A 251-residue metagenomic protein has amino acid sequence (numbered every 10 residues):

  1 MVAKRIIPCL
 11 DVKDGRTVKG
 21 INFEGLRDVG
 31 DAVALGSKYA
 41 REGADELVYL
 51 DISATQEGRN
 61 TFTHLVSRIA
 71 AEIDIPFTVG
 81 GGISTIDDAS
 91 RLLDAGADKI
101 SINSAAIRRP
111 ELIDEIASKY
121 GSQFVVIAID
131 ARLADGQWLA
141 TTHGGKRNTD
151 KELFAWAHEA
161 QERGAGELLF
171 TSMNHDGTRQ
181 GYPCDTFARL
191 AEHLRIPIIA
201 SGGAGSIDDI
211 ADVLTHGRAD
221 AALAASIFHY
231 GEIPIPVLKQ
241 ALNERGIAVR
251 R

Functional and structural regions predicted by a protein language model:
R5-C9, E46, D74-T78, K99-S101 (+4 more regions): Structural preference for beta-strand elements that scaffold enzyme active sites
D11, Y39, L47, V79 (+6 more regions): Conserved, mostly hydrophobic/aromatic
V12-D14, V18-K19, D98-F170, N174-D176: Conserved anion-binding
E46-H64, S104, L169-G181: Glycine-rich, proline-tolerant flexible connector loops at the mouths of alpha/beta enzymes
S53, F62-Y120: Glycine/small-residue-rich loop that forms an oxyanion/phosphate-binding "nest" at active or ligand-binding sites
E57-T78, D114-D130, Q180-A200, A204-G205 (+1 more regions): Alpha-helix-loop-beta-strand connector modules within alpha/beta enzyme cores
F77-T78, I83-G96, D185-A222: Catalytic cores of alpha/beta
I113-Y120, D212-A224, F228-R251: C-terminal helical cap(s) of enzyme catalytic domains, especially alpha/beta-barrels
